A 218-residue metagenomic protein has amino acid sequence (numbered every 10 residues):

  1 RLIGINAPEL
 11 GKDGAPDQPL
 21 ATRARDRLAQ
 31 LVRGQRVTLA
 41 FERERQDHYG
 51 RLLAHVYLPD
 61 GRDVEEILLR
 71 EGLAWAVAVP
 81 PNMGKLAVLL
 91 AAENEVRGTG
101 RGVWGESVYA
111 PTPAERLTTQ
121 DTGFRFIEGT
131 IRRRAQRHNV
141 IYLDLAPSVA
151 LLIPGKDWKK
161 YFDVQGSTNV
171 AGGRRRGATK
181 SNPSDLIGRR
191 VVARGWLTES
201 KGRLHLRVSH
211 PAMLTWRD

Functional and structural regions predicted by a protein language model:
R1-D218: Small beta-barrel nucleic-acid-binding modules, primarily SNase/OB-fold domains and secondarily Tudor-like barrels
